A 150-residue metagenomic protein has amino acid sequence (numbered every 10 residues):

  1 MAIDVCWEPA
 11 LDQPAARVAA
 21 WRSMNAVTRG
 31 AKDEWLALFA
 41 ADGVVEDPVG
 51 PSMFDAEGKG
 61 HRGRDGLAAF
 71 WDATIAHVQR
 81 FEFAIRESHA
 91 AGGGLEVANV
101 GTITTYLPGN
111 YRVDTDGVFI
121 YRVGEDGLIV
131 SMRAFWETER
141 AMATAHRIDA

Functional and structural regions predicted by a protein language model:
M1-A37, A41, D149-A150: Short, low-complexity N-terminal intrinsically disordered segments enriched in polar/charged residues
M1-D12, I75-A150: A beta-strand edge to alpha-helix "cap/lid" segment located at domain peripheries
P14, D33-L95: A solvent-exposed, acidic/Ser-Thr-rich amphipathic alpha-helical stretch
A20-T28, F39, L67, W71 (+3 more regions): Hydrophobic alpha-helical core bundles mediating ligand binding, dimerization, or RNAP-core interactions
R22-N25, E57, S131: Short, flexible active-site loop motifs that bind/organize anionic cofactors or intermediates
